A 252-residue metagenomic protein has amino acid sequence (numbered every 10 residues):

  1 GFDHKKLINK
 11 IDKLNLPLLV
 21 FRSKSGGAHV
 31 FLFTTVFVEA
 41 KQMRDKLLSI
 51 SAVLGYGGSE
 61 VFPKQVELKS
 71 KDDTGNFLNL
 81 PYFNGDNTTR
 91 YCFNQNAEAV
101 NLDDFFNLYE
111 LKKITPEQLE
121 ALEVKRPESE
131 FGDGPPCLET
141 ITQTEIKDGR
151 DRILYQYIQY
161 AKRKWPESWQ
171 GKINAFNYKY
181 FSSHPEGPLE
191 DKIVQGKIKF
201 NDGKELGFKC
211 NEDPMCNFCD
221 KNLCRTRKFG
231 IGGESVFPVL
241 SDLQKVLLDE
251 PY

Functional and structural regions predicted by a protein language model:
G1-F2: Short glycine-/aliphatic-rich beta-strand segments at the starts of folded cytosolic domains
L7, M43-S51: Short amphipathic alpha-helices in soluble, non-transmembrane regions that often serve as interface/regulatory elements
I11-P17: Short secondary-structure junctions
D12, G26-K46, N84-T89, N96-D249: Modules that initiate DNA replication and primer synthesis
L18-S25, E60-P63: Short beta-strand
F21, F31, N79-P81: Residues in well-ordered beta-strands of folded domains
L48-T88, N107-E120: Flexible helix-coil linker/hinge segments at domain or subdomain boundaries
